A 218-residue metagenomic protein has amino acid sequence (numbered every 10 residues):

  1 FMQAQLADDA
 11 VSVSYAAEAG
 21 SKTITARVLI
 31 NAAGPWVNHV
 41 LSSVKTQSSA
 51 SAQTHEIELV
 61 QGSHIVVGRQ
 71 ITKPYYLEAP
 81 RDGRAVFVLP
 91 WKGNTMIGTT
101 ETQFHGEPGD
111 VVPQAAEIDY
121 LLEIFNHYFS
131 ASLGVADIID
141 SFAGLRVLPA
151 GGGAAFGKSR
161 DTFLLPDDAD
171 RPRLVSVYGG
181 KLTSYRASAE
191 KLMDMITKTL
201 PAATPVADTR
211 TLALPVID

Functional and structural regions predicted by a protein language model:
F1-S12: A conserved short coil-to-beta-strand element within the FAD-binding core of flavoproteins
V13-A17: Short beta-strand segments that buttress and anchor functional surface loops
A19-V28: Core beta-strand elements of the Rossmann-like FAD/NAD(P) dinucleotide-binding domain in flavoenzyme oxidoreductases
V28, H39-S42, T54-M96, T102-D218: C-terminal catalytic lobe of FAD-dependent flavoproteins
A33-G34: Glycine-rich, N-terminal phosphate-binding loop of Rossmann-like dinucleotide-binding domains
K45-Q53: Intrinsic disorder/low-complexity segments
